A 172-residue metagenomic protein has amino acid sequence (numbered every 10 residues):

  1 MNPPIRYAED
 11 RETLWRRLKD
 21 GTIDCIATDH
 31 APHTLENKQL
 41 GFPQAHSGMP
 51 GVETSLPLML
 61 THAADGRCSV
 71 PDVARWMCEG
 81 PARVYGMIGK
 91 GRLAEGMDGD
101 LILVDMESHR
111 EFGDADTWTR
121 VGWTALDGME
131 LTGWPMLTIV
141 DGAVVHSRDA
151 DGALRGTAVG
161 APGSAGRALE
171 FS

Functional and structural regions predicted by a protein language model:
M1-E9, H46-P50, T124-E130: A short acidic, glycine-rich active-site loop that binds or catalyzes chemistry on phosphate/adenosine moieties
M1-I26: Histidine/acidic residue-rich metal-binding segments in metalloenzymes
Y7-D10, T34, S69, G113: Helix N-cap and loop-to-helix transition residues
Y7-R16, S55-T61, L131-T138: Short C-terminal domain-edge/linker segments immediately following a structured domain
D10-L14, G89, T124: A generic local structural motif
K19-I26, A31-E107: His/Asp/Glu-enriched, well-ordered alpha-helical/loop segment that forms or immediately abuts the divalent-metal
G41-Q44, D98-R167: C-terminal cap of metal-dependent C-N hydrolases
S172: A cross-kingdom feature strongest in bacterial/archaeal respiratory oxidoreductases
